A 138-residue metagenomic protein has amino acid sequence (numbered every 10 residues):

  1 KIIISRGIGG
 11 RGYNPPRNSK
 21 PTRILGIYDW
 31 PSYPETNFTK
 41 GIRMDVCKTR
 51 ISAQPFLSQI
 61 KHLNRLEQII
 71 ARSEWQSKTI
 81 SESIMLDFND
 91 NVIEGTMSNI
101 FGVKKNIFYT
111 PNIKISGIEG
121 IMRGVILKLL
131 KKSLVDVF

Functional and structural regions predicted by a protein language model:
I2: Acidic, metal-dependent phosphodiester-chemistry machinery of nucleic-acid enzymes
S5, G10-F138: Helix-start/capping segments and mature chain N-termini
